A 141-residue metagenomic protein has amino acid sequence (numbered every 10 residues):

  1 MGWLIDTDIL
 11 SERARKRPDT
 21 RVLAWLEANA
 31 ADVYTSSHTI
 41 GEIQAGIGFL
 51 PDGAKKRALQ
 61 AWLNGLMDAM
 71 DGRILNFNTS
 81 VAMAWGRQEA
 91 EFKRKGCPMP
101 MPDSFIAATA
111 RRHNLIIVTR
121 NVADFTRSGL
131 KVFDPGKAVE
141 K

Functional and structural regions predicted by a protein language model:
M1, A107, R111-K141: Acidic, PIN/NYN-like endoribonuclease modules and their adjacent C-terminal/linker elements
M1-G41, G48-G65, R127, V139-K141: Short, well-structured N-terminal submotif of metal-dependent ribonuclease cores
I9-L10, T39, V81, I106 (+1 more regions): Alpha-helix capping/helix-boundary segments
E12-R13, G46, W85-Q88, S128 (+1 more regions): Residues that scaffold the ATP/ADP-binding catalytic core of kinase and kinase-like folds
E27, D68, K93, R111 (+1 more regions): Anion (oxyanion) recognition and catalysis
S36, F77-T79, R120, P135: Conserved beta-strand termini and adjacent loop/short-helix elements that scaffold enzyme active sites in alpha/beta
A45-G53, G72-V118: Active-site neighborhoods of divalent-metal-dependent phosphate/nucleic-acid chemistry enzymes
